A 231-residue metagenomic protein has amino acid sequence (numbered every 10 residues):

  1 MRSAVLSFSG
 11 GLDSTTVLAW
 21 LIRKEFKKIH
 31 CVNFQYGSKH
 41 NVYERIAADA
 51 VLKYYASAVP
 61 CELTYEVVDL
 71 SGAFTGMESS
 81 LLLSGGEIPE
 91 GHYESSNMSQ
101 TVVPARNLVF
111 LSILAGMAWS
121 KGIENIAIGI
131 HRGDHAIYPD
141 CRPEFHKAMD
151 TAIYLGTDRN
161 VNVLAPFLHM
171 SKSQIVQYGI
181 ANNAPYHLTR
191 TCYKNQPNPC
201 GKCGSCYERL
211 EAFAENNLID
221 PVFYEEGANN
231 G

Functional and structural regions predicted by a protein language model:
M1-N182: ATP-dependent adenylation/nucleotidyltransferase module used to activate substrates
F34, N230-G231: Iron-sulfur (Fe-S) cluster-binding modules
L108, S112, R190-E211: Local cysteine-cluster metal-coordination motifs and their immediate loop/turn environment, predominantly Fe-S cluster
E124, H131, F223-N229: AMP-forming adenylation/ATP pyrophosphatase catalytic core
I137, N198, G204-G227: Iron-sulfur (Fe-S) cluster-binding segments and ferredoxin-like electron-carrier domains, especially [2Fe-2S]
Y178-A181, Y186-N195: Short, intrinsically disordered, charge-biased short linear motifs at domain edges
